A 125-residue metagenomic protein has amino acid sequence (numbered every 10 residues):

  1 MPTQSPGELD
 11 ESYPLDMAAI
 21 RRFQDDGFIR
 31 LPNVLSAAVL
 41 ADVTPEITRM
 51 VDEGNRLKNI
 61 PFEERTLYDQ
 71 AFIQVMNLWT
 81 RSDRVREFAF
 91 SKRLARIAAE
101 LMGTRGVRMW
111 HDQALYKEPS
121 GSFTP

Functional and structural regions predicted by a protein language model:
M1-D26, P32-P125: Non-heme Fe(II)-dependent double-stranded beta-helix
